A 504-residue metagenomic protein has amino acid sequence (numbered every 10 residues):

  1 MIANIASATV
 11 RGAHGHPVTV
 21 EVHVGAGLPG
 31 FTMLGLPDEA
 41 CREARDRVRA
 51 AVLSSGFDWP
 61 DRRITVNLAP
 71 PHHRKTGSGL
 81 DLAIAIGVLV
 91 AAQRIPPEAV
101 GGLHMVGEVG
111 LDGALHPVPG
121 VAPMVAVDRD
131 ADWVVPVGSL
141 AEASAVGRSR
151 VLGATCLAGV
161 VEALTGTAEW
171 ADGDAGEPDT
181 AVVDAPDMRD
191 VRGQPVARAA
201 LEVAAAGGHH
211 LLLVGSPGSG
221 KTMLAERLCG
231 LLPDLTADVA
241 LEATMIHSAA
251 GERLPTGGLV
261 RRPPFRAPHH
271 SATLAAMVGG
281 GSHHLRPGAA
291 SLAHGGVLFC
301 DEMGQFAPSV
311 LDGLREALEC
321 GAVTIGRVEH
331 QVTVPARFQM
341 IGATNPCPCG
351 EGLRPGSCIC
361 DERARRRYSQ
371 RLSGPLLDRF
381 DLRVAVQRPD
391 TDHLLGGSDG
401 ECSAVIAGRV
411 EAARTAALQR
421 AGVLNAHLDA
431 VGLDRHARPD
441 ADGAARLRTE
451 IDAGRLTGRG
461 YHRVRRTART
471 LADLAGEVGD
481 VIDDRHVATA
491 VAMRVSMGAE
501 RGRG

Functional and structural regions predicted by a protein language model:
M1-L212, S216-S219, M223, G326 (+1 more regions): Peripheral, non-AAA+ core regions of ATP-driven protein-machinery
L34-R45, P60, N67-G77, L285 (+1 more regions): Basic, amphipathic alpha-helical bundle interface domains used for macromolecular binding and assembly
D112, C300-A307, G350: Catalytic P-loop NTPase motifs of RecA-like helicase/translocase cores
E202, P263-P264, A275-L298, H330-Q331: Conserved alpha-helical scaffold flanking the Walker A/P-loop in AAA+ ATPase domains
L213-L254, C320: Walker A/P-loop
G215, G279, E302: The Walker A (P-loop) glycine that initiates the GxxxxGKT/S ATP-binding motif of P-loop NTPases
L232-A237, E242-M245, A249, P263-S282: AAA+ P-loop NTPase catalytic core and its hallmark functional loops
G295, D301-E302, G313: Walker B catalytic acidic pair
